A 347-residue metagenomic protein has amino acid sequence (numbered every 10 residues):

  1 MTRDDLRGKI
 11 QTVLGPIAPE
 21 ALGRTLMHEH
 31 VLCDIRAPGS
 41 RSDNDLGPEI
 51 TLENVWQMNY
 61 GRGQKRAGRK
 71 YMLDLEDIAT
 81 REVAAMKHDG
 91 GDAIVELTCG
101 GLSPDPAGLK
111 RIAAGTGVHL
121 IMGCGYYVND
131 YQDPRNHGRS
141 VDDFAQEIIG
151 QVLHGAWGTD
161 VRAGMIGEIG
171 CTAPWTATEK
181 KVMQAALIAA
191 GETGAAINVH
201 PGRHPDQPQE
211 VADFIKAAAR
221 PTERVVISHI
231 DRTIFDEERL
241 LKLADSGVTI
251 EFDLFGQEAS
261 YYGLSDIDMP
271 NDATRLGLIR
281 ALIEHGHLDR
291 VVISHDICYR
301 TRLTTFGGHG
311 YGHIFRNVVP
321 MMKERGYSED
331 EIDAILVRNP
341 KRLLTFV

Functional and structural regions predicted by a protein language model:
D4-P16, H313-V347: Mid-to-C-terminal alpha-helical segments outside catalytic/metal-binding sites
R24-L26, D92-A93, H119-I121, A163-M165 (+4 more regions): Structural preference for beta-strand elements that scaffold enzyme active sites
L26-M27, L32, S40-T98, L102-V118 (+1 more regions): Alpha-helical scaffold segments that flank or form the walls of functional sites
H28, I94, Y126, A190 (+4 more regions): Divalent metal-coordination and catalytic microenvironments
H30-L32, C99-G100, G125-N129, E168-C171 (+4 more regions): Active-site beta-loop-alpha junctions enriched in small/polar residues
R111-A114, H119-T193, T249, G256 (+1 more regions): Active-site gating/metal-coordination segments in enzymes
L187, G191-A281, V291: Catalytic pocket-lining loop regions of alpha/beta-barrel enzymes, especially the amidohydrolase/enolase/GH5 lineages
N198, F252-L254, G286-G308: Short acidic/histidine-rich active-site segments
